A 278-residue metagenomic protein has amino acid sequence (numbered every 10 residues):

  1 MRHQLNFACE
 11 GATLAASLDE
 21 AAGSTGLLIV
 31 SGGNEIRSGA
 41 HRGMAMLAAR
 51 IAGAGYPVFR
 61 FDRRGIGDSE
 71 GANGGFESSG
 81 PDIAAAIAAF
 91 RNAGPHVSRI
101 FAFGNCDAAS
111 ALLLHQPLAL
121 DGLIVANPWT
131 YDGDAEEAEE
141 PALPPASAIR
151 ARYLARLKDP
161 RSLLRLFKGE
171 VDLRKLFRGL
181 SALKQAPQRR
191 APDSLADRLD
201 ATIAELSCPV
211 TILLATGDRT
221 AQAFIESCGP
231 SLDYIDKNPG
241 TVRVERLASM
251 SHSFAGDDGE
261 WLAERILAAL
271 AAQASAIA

Functional and structural regions predicted by a protein language model:
M1-T25, G256: N-terminal cap/lid segment of alpha/beta-hydrolase-fold proteins
A8, A45-L47, A155-A271, S275-A278: Serine-hydrolase catalytic core
A21-D62: Short, surface-exposed "cap/lid" segments of acyl-processing enzymes
N34, R63-G67, T130, S251: Alpha/beta-hydrolase active-site loop signature
I66-G94, R99: Catalytic nucleophile-loop/oxyanion-hole region of alpha/beta-hydrolase and closely related hydrolase-like folds
R99-F101, G122-I124: Residue in the alpha/beta-hydrolase core beta-strand immediately N-terminal to the catalytic nucleophile
A102-L114: Glycine-rich nucleophile elbow surrounding the catalytic serine of serine-hydrolase chemistry
D107, I124-E136: Active-site nucleophile loop of the alpha/beta-hydrolase fold
